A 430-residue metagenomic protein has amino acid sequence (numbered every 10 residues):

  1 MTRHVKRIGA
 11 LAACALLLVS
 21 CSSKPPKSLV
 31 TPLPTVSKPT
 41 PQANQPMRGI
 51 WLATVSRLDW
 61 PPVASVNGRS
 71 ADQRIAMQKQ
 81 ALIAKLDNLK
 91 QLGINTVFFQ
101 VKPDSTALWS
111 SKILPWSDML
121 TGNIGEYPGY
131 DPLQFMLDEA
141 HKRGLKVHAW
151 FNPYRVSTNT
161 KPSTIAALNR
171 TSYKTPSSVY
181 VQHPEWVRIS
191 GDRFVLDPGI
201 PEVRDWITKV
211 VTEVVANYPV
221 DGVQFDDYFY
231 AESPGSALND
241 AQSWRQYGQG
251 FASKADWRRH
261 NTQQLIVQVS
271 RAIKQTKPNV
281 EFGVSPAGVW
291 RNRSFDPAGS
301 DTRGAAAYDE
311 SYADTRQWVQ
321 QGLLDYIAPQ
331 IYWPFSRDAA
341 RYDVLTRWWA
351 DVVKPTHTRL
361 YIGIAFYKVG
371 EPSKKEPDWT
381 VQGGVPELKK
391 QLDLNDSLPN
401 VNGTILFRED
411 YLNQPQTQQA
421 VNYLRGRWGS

Functional and structural regions predicted by a protein language model:
L18-S20: C-terminal motif of bacterial Sec signal peptides marking the signal peptidase cleavage site
P41-I50, I94-K102, G129-V187, Q224-D227 (+1 more regions): Glycine-rich, aromatic-flanked loop segments that form ligand/cofactor-binding clefts across common enzyme folds
Q45, A53, R57-Q80, A149 (+3 more regions): Active-site-adjacent "subsite" loops/lids of carbohydrate-active enzymes
S70-L92, M119-G144, D205-K209, H260-Q268: Aromatic- and glycine-enriched glycan-recognition loops and surfaces that form the carbohydrate-binding subsites
M77-T106, N217-G222, Q317, L323-I327 (+1 more regions): Catalytic domains of carbohydrate-active enzymes, especially glycoside hydrolases
L92-P128: Aromatic-lined carbohydrate-binding/catalytic grooves of carbohydrate-active enzymes
K102, K174-L323, Y332-W333: Polysaccharide-binding and catalytic clefts of secreted carbohydrate-active enzymes
Y312-D338, W349-S430: Substrate-binding cleft of secreted/luminal carbohydrate-active enzymes
